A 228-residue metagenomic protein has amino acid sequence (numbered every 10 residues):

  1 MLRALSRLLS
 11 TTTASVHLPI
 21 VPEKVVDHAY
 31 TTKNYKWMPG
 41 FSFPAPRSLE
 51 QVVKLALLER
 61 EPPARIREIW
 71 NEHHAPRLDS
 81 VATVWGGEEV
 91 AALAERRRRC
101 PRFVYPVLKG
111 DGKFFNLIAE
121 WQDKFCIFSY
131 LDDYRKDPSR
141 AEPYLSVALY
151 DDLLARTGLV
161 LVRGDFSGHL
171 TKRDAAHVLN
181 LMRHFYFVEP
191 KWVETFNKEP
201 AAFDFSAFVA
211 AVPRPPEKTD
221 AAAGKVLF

Functional and structural regions predicted by a protein language model:
L2-G110: Charge-rich, low-complexity N-terminal segments
K24, K33-K36, K54, K109 (+8 more regions): Context-gated lysine
D79-D152, L161: The feature represents the first ordered module of a protein
I127-H184, V193-K198: Charged, surface-exposed interaction regions in soluble eukaryotic proteins
T171-F228: Alpha-helical oligomerization segments
